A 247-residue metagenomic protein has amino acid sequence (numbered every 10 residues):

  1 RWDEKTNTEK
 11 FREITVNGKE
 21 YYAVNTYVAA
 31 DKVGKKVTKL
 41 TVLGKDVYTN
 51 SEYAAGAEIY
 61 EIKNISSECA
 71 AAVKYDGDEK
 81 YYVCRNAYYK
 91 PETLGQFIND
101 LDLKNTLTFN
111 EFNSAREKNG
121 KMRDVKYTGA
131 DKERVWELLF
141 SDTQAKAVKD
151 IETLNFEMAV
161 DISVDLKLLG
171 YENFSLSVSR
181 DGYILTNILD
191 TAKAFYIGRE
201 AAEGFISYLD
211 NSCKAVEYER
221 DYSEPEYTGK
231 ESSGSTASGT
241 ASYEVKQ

Functional and structural regions predicted by a protein language model:
R1-Q247: Function-determining sites in protein domains
